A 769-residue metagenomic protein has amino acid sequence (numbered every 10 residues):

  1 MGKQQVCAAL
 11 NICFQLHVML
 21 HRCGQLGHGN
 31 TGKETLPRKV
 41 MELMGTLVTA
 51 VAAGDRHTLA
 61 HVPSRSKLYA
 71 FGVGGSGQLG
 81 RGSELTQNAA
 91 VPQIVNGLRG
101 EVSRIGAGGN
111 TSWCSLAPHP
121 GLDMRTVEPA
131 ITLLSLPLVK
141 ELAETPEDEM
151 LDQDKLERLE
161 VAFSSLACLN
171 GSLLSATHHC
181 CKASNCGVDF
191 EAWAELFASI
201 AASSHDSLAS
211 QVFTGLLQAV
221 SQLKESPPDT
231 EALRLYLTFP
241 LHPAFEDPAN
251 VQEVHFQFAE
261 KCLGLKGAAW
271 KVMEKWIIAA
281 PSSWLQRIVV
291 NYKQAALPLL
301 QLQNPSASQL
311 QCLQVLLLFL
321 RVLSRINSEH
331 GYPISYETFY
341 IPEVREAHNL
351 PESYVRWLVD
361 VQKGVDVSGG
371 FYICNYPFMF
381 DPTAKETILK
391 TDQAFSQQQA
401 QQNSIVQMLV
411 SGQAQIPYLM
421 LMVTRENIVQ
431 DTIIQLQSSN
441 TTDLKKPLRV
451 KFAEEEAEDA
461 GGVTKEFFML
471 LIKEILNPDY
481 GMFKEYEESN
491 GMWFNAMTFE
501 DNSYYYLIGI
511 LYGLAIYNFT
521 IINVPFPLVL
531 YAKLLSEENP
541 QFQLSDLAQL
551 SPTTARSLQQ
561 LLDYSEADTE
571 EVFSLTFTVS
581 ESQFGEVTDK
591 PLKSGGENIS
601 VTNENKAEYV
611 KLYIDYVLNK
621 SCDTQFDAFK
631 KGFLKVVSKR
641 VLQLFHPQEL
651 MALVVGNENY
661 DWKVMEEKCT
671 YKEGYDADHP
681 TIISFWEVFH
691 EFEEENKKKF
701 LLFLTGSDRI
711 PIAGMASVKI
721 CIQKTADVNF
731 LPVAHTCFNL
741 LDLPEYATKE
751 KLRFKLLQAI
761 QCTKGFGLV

Functional and structural regions predicted by a protein language model:
M1-C180: Eukaryote-biased RCC1-like beta-propeller repeat architecture
M1-G2, N11-C13, H21, G32-R38 (+29 more regions): Eukaryote-biased feature marking scaffold/signaling PDZ-domain proteins and nuclear chromatin regulators
Q5, G32, L43-T49, H57 (+38 more regions): Short amphipathic alpha-helical interaction elements and helix-loop-helix interfaces that mediate dimerization
H17-M19, Q25-G29, T49-A50, H61-V62 (+14 more regions): Intrinsically disordered, low-complexity regions enriched in proline, serine, glycine and charged residues
N30, M41-M44, R81-L85, D152 (+17 more regions): Amphipathic alpha-helical protein-protein interaction segments
G82, A90-Q93, R104-G106, W113-S115 (+1 more regions): C-terminal interaction modules of eukaryotic adaptor/scaffold proteins
L122-F468, E538-P540, S545, V769: Long, low-complexity, acidic Ser/Pro/Gly-rich intrinsically disordered regulatory segments
T424-T602, L612-Y616, K620, D627 (+3 more regions): Core of folded catalytic or high-affinity ligand/protein-binding domains in predominantly eukaryotic proteins
